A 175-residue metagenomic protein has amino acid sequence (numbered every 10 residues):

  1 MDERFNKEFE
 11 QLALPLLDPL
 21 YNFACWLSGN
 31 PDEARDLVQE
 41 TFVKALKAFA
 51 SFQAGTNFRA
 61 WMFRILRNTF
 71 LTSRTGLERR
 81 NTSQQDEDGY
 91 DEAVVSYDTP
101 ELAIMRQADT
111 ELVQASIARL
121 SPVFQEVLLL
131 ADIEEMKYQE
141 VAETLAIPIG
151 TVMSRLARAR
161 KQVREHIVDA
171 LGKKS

Functional and structural regions predicted by a protein language model:
M1-N22, D32-R35, L46: A short, charge-rich alpha-helical start-of-domain segment used by transcription regulators
D2, E40-N57, G76-E78: Sigma70-family region 2
D2-F9, T82, R106, Q139 (+2 more regions): C-terminal edge and immediately downstream basic/flexible tail or linker adjoining helix-turn-helix-like DNA-binding
D18, A50-R64, I149: Short, aromatic/basic-enriched loop-to-helix "N-cap" motif that marks the start of an alpha-helix at regulatory
D36-V43, T56-N68: Structural recognition of an alpha-helix C-terminal capping motif at a helix-to-coil junction
Q53, R64-Q85, R106: Arg/Lys-rich amphipathic alpha helix in sigma70-family domain 2
R80-R106, K137: Internal acidic/polar
A118, P122-E126, A131-T151, E165: Helix-turn-helix DNA-binding module
